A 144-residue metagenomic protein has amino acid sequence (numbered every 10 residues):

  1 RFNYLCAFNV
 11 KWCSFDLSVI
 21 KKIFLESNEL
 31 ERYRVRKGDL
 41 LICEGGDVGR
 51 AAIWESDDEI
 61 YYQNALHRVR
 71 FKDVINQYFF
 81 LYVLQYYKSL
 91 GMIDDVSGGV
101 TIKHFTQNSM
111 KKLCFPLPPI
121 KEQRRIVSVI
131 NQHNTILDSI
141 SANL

Functional and structural regions predicted by a protein language model:
R1-C6: Extended boundary segments
F8-K37, Y62: Sequence-specific dsDNA recognition surfaces
I42-C43: A generic structural signal for residues embedded in beta-strands
V48-E55: Short, Lys/Arg- and Gly-enriched loop/turn segments at beta-strand edges
I60-H67, I75, G98-I120: A short glycine-rich beta-alpha junction/loop motif
Q77-L90: Glycine- and charge-enriched low-complexity intrinsically disordered segments
M92, K112-L144: Amphipathic alpha-helical coiled-coil/heptad-repeat segments
